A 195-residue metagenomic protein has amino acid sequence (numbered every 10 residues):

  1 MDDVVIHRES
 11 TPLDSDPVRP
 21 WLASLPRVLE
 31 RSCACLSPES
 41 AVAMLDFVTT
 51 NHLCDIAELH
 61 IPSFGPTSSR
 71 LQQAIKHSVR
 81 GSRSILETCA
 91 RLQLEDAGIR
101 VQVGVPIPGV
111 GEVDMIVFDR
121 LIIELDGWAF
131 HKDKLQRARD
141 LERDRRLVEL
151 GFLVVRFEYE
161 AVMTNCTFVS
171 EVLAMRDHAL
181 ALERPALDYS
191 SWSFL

Functional and structural regions predicted by a protein language model:
M1-V101: Phosphate-handling catalytic interfaces
P106-E112, V117-L195: Basic, glycine-rich
